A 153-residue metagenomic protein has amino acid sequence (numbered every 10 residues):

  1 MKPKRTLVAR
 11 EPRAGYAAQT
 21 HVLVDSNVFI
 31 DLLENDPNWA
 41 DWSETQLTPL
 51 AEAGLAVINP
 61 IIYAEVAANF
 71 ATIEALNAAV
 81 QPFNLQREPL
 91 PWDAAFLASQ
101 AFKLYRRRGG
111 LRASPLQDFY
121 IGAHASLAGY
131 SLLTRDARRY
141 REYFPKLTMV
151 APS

Functional and structural regions predicted by a protein language model:
M1-I58, A68-A78, V150: Short, well-structured N-terminal submotif of metal-dependent ribonuclease cores
K2-P3, G15-T20, Q86-R135: Active-site neighborhoods of divalent-metal-dependent phosphate/nucleic-acid chemistry enzymes
D25, N59, S114-P115, D136 (+2 more regions): Histidine- and aromatic-rich ligand-binding microenvironments
V28, I62, A94, Y120-I121 (+1 more regions): Alpha-helix capping/helix-boundary segments
L33-D36, E65, R108-R112: Short, flexible loop segments at the rims of nucleotide/cofactor-binding pockets, characterized by
E65-V66, A75, L97, E142-Y143: Phosphate- and divalent-cation-binding pockets in alpha/beta enzyme and binding domains that engage nucleotide-derived
A71-D93: Active-site-proximal, substrate-binding regions of enzyme catalytic domains and RNA-binding/basic surfaces
F83, Y143-P145: Short, structured coil segments at secondary-structure junctions
